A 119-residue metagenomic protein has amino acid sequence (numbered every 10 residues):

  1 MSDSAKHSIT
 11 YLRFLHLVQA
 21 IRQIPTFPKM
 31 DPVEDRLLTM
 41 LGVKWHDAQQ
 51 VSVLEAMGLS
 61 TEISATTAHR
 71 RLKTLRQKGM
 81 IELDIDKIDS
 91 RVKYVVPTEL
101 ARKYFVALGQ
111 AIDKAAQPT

Functional and structural regions predicted by a protein language model:
M1-S8: General nucleic-acid-binding
Y11-M40: Short alpha-helical segments that sit at the start of domains
R13, V18-R22, V106-T119: Amphipathic alpha-helical dimerization/coiled-coil segments that flank or bridge DNA-binding/regulatory modules
L41-W45: Short helix-to-turn junction characteristic of helix-turn-helix DNA-binding domains, especially the helix
D47-L59: Short acidic, hydrophobic short linear motifs in intrinsically disordered regions
E62-Q77: Short amphipathic alpha-helical interaction segments
R76-D86: A short, conserved structural fragment
D86-G109: Short, cationic-aromatic polyanion-contact patches
